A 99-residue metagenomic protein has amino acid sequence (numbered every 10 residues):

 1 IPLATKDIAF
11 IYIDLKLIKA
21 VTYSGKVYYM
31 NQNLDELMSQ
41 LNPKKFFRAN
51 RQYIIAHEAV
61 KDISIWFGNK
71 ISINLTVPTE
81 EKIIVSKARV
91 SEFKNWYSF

Functional and structural regions predicted by a protein language model:
I1-F99: Basic, polyanion-interacting recognition surfaces, primarily in bacterial LytTR/OmpR-type DNA-binding effector domains
